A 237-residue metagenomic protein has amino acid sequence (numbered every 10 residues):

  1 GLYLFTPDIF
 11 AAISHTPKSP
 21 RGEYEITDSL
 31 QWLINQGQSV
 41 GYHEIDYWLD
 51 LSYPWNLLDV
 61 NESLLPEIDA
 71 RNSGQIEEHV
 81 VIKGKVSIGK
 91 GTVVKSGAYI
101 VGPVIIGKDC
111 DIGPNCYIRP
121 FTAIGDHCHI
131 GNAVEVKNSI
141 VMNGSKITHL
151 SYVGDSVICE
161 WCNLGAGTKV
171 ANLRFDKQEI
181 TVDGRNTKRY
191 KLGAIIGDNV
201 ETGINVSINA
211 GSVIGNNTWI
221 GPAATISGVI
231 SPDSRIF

Functional and structural regions predicted by a protein language model:
G1-L64: Catalytic-core segments of class I nucleotidyltransferases/pyrophosphorylases that form NMP-activated intermediates
P7, I13, I45-D46, E78-H79 (+3 more regions): Fold-independent oxyanion-binding glycine-rich loops and adjacent beta-strand/coil segments at enzyme active sites
F10, S14-H15, E62, V81 (+3 more regions): A broad detector of the eukaryotic-type serine/threonine protein kinase catalytic domain
H43-D46, Q75, R189, S231: Residue-level signal for pocket-adjacent positions within structured domains
D46-L49, I82, Y152: Conserved short loop/turn motifs at secondary-structure junctions
E62-K85: Long, charged amphipathic helices and adjacent flexible linkers at domain junctions
V81-E135: Acidic, glycine-rich loop-and-beta core segments that form the ion-binding/anion-interacting portion of active sites
G131-F237: Glycine-rich hexapeptide-repeat left-handed beta-helix
